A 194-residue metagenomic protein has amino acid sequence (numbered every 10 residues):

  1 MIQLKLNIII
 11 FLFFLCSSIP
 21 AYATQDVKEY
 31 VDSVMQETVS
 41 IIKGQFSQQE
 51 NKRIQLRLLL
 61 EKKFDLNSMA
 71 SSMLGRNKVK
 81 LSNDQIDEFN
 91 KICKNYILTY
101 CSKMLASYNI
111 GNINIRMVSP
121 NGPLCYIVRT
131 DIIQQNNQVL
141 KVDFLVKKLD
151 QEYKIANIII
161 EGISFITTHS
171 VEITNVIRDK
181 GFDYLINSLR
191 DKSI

Functional and structural regions predicted by a protein language model:
M1-I9: Bacterial N-terminal signal peptides that target proteins for export
I10-F11, A21: Cleavable N-terminal signal peptides
C16-P20: N-terminal signal peptide c-region/cleavage motif recognized by signal peptidases
Q25-M104: Early exported N-terminus immediately downstream of N-terminal targeting peptides
K78, N95-Y96, P120, G162-F165: Solvent-exposed loop/turn segments at secondary-structure junctions within structured extracellular/periplasmic domains
T99-L140, K192-S193: Surface-exposed, charged secondary-structure patches
K141-T168: Short beta-strand edge/turn micro-motifs at domain boundaries
I160-I194: Low-complexity, intrinsically disordered terminal/linker segments enriched in charged and Gly/Pro repeats
